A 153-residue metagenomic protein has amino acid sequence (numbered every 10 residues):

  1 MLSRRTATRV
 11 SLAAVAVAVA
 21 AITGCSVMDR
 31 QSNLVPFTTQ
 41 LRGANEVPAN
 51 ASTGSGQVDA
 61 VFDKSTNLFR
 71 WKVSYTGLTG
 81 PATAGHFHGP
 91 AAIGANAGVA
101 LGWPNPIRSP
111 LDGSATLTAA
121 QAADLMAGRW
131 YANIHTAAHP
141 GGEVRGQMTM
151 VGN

Functional and structural regions predicted by a protein language model:
L2-R5, L12, A21-G85, G89-N153: Metal-centered catalytic cores of metalloenzymes
